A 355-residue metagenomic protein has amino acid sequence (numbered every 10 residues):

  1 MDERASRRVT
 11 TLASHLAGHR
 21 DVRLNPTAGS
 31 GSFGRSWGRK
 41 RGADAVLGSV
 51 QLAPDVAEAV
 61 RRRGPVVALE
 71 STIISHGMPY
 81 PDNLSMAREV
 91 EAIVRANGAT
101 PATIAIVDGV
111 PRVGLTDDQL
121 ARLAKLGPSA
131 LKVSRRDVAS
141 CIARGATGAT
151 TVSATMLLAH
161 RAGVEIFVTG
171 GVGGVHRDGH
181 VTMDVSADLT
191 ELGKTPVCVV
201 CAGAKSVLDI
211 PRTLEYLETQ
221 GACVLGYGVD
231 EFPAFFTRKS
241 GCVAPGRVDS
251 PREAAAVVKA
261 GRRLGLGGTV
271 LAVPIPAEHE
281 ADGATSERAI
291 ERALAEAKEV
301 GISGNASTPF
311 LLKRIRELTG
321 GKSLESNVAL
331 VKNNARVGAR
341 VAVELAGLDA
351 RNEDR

Functional and structural regions predicted by a protein language model:
M1-V46, R355: N-terminal mitochondrial targeting presequence
R8-H19, V46-I106: Generic N-terminal targeting/processing segments that precede catalytic cores or assembly contacts
E58-R61, V66-V67, A96, L157-R161 (+6 more regions): Solvent-exposed alpha-helices and their adjacent loops that cap or buttress functional pockets in soluble metabolic
V67-L69, P101-I106, G148, I166-G171 (+6 more regions): General beta-strand structural signal in soluble alpha/beta enzymes
S71, H76-M78, L84-I142, R263-E278 (+2 more regions): Glycine-rich nucleotide/cofactor/substrate-binding loop typically near the N-terminus or early in the first domain
A149-V152, H180-G193, V197-E218, S250-A256: Active-site glycine-rich loop that binds ribose-phosphate moieties when present
F236-R262: Anionic-ligand binding region
G261, G265-N333: A C-terminal functional module that forms or caps the active site or interfaces directly with catalytic machinery
